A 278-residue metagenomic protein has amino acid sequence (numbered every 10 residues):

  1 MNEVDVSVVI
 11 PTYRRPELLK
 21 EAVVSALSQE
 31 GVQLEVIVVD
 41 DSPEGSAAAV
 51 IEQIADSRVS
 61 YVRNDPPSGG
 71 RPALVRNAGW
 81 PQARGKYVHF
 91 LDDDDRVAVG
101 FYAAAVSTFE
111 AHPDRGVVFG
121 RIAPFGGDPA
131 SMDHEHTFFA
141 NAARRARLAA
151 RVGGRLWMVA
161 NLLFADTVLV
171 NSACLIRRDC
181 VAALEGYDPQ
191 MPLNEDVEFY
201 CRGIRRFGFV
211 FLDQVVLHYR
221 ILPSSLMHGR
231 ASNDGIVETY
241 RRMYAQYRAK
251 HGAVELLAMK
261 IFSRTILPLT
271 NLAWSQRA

Functional and structural regions predicted by a protein language model:
M1-S25: N-proximal low-complexity "stem/linker" segments adjacent to membrane-targeting elements
V24-Q33: Short, acidic, metal-binding catalytic loop of nucleotide-sugar glycosyltransferases
S25, D40-I51, P66, D92: A conserved acidic beta->alpha catalytic loop
D65-A83: Glycine-rich, basic loop-to-helix element that forms the pyrophosphate-binding segment of sugar-nucleotide handling
V88: Short aromatic/hydrophobic "clamp" motif used to bind/position activated sugar donors
D92-R96, R121: The conserved acidic donor/metal-binding loop of glycosyltransferases
G100-A143: Conserved donor NDP-sugar-binding/catalytic core segment of glycosyltransferases
A142-G235: Conserved nucleotide-sugar donor-binding catalytic segment
